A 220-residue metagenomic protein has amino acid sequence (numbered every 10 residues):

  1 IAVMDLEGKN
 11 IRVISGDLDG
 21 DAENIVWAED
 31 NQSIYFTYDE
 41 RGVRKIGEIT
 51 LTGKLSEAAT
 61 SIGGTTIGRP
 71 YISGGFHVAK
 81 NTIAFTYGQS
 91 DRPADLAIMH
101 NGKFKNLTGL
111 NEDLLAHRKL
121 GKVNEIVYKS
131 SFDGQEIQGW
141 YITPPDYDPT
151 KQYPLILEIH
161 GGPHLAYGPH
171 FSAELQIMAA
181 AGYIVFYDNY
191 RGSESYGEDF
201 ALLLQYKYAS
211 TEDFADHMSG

Functional and structural regions predicted by a protein language model:
I1-D30, Y38-D39, E48-S73, M99-V123 (+1 more regions): Multi-bladed beta-propeller domains
V3, R12, S33, L165-G168 (+1 more regions): Active-site-proximal flexible loops/turns
K9, Q32, R44, S56 (+2 more regions): Glycine-centered loop/turn positions within well-structured domains that cap or flank conserved ligand/cofactor-binding
S33-I34, I83: Hydrophobic beta-strand positions that form the internal "hydrophobic ladder" of WD40/Gbeta-like beta-propeller blades
D39-R44, Q89-R92: Short, solvent-exposed loop/turn segments at conserved positions within beta-propeller repeat blades
K45-E48, S172: Short charge-dense sequence patches
Y71-G220: Serine-hydrolase catalytic core recognition
